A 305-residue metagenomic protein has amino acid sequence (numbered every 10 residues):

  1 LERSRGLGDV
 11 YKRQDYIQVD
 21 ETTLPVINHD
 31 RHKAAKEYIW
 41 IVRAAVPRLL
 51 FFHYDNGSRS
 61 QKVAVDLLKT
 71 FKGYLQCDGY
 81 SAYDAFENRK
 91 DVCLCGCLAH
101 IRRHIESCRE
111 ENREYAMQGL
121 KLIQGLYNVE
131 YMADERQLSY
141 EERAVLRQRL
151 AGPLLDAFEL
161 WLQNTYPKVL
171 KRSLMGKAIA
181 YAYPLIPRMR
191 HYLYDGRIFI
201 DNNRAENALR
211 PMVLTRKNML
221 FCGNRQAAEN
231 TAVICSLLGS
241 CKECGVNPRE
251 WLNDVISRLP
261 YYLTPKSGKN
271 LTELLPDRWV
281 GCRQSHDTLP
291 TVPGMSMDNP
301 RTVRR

Functional and structural regions predicted by a protein language model:
L1-Y11: Single conserved hydrophobic/aromatic residue that forms the stacking wall/gate of nucleotide- or nucleobase-binding
R13-H29, C77: Two-metal-ion RNase H-like nuclease active-site motif
Q14-I17, I39, L49, K72-Y74 (+4 more regions): Beta-sheet entry/capping signal
Y16, G79, N88-K121: Conserved beta-strand -> loop -> alpha-helix junction used to position metal-binding or nucleic-acid-contacting
V26-N28, L50-F52, Q61-K62, Y83-F86 (+3 more regions): Short helix/loop capping segments that flank catalytic or ligand/cofactor-binding pockets
K33-P47, L98, C241: Short conserved beta-strand segments at catalytic cores or DNA/RNA-binding microdomains of nucleic-acid binding
Y38-Q76, H104-E106, G125-E141: Electropositive, glycine- and tryptophan-enriched low-complexity nucleic-acid-binding patches
T70-G73, Y80-A82, K121-R305: Acidic/histidine-rich catalytic cores and adjacent linkers of DNA breakage/strand-transfer/modification proteins
